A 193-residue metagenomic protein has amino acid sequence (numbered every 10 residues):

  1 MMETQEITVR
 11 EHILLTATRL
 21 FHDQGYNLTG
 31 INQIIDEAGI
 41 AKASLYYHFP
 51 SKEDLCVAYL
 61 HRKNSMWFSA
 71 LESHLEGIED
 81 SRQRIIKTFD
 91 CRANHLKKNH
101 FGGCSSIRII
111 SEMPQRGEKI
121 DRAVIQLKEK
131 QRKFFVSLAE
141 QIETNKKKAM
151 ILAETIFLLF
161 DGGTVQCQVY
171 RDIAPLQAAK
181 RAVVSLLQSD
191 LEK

Functional and structural regions predicted by a protein language model:
M1-T8, L191-K193: N-terminal intrinsically disordered/low-complexity leader segments
Q5, V9, I13-T16, L152: N-terminal positioning helix adjacent to the helix-turn-helix/winged-helix DNA-binding module
H12, T16-D54, A58: Helix-turn-helix
A58, R62, E72-K98, L152-I156: Hydrophobic alpha-helical connector segments
S65-F68, S73, Q83, R116-E143 (+2 more regions): Amphipathic alpha-helical packing segments from all-alpha helical-bundle domains
K98-E118: Amphipathic alpha-helical segments used for helix-helix packing
I120-E129, I142-D190: Hydrophobic/aromatic-rich alpha-helical bundle segments in the mid-to-C-terminal region
